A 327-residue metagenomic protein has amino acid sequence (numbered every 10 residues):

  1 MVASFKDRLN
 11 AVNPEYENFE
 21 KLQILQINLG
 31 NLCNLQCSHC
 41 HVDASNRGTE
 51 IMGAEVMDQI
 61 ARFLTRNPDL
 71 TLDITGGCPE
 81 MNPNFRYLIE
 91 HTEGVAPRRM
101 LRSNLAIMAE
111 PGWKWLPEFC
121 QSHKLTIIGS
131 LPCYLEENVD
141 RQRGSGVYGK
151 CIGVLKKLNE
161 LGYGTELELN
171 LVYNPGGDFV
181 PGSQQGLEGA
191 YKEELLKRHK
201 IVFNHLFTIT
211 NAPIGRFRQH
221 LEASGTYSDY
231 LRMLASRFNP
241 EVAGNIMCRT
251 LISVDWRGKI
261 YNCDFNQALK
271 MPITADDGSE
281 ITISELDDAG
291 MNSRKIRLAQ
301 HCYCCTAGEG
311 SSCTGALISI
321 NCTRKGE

Functional and structural regions predicted by a protein language model:
M1-G76, E80-V95: Conserved alpha-helical substructure of the radical SAM core
N13-Y16, R237-E241, G290-S293: Short, P/G- and charge-enriched loop/turn segments at secondary-structure junctions
I24, A44-G53, N67-N82, E93-W113 (+2 more regions): Core AdoMet radical
C33, C37, L101, C151 (+1 more regions): Conserved, mostly hydrophobic/aromatic
N82-R86, G112-K114, P181-Q185: Conserved strand-to-helix beginnings and helix N-cap segments that scaffold or border functional pockets
E136-C248: Radical SAM enzyme [4Fe-4S]-AdoMet core and its adjacent flexible, acidic and glycine-rich loops/tails across
A235-L269: C-terminal accessory regions of radical SAM enzymes
K259-E327: Flexible mid-to-C-terminal extensions adjoining Fe-S/redox cofactors in radical SAM and related proteins
